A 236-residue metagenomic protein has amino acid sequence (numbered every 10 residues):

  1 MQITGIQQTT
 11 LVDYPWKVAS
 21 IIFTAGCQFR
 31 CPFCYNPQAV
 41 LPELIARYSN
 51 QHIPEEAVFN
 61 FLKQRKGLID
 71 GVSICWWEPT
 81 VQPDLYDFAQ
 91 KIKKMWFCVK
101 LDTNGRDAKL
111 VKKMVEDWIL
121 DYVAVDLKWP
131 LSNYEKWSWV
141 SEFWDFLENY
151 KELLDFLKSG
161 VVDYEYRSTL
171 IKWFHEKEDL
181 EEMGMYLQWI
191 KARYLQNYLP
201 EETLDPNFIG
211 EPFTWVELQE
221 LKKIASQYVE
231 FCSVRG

Functional and structural regions predicted by a protein language model:
M1-K17: Short, charged low-complexity linear segments at domain edges
I6, Q196-Y198, V234-G236: Conserved beta-strand termini and adjacent loop/short-helix elements that scaffold enzyme active sites in alpha/beta
Y14-H52: Canonical Radical SAM [4Fe-4S] cluster-binding loop centered on the CxxxCxxC motif and its immediate flanking residues
S20, E211, S233-G236: Class I S-adenosyl-L-methionine
F23, C75-W76: A secondary-structure boundary/capping signal
Q38-V72: Conserved alpha-helical substructure of the radical SAM core
F59-Q64, L68-G71, T80-W215: Conserved AdoMet/S-adenosylmethionine-binding subsite of the radical SAM
E217-G236: Charged phosphate-binding loop/patch that engages nucleotide di/tri-phosphates or the phosphate backbone of nucleic
